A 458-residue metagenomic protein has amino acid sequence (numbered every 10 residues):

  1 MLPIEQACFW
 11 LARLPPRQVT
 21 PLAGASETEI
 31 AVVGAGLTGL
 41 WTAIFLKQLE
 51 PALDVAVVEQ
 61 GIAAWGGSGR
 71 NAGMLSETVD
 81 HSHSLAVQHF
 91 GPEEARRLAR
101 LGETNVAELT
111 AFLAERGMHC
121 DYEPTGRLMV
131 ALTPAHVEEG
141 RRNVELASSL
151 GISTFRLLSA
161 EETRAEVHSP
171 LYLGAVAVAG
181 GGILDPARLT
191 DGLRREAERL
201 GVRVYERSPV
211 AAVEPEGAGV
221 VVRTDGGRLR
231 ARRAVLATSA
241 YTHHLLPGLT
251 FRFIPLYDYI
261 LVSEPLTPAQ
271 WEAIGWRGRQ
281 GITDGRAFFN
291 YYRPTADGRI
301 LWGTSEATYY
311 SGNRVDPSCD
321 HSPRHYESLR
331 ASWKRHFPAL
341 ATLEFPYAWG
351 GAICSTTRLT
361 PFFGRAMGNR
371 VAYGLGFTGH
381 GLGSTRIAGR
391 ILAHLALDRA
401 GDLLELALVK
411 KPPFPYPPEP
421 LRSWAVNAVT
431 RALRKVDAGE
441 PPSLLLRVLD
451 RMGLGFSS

Functional and structural regions predicted by a protein language model:
M1-I30, Q48-D54, S458: Extreme N-terminal leader/targeting segments of oxidoreductases
G34-T38, Q60: Glycine-rich Rossmann-fold phosphate-binding loop(s) that bind the pyrophosphate of adenine dinucleotide cofactors
A43, S384-E405: Internal hydrophobic alpha-helix adjacent to the cofactor/substrate pocket in enzyme cavities
K47-R70: Glycine-rich FAD pyrophosphate-binding loop
T78-E161: Dinucleotide-binding Rossmann-like beta1-alpha1 core, especially the glycine-rich loop that anchors the ADP
A107, E115-E123, V210-A212, A218 (+3 more regions): Active-site substrate-recognition segment that forms the wall of the catalytic cavity or substrate channel
E138, E145-S149, P170-R233: Helical element adjacent to the flavin cofactor pocket in flavoenzyme catalytic cores
S355, M367, L395-T430: Active-site-proximal substrate-binding core of FAD-dependent oxidoreductases
